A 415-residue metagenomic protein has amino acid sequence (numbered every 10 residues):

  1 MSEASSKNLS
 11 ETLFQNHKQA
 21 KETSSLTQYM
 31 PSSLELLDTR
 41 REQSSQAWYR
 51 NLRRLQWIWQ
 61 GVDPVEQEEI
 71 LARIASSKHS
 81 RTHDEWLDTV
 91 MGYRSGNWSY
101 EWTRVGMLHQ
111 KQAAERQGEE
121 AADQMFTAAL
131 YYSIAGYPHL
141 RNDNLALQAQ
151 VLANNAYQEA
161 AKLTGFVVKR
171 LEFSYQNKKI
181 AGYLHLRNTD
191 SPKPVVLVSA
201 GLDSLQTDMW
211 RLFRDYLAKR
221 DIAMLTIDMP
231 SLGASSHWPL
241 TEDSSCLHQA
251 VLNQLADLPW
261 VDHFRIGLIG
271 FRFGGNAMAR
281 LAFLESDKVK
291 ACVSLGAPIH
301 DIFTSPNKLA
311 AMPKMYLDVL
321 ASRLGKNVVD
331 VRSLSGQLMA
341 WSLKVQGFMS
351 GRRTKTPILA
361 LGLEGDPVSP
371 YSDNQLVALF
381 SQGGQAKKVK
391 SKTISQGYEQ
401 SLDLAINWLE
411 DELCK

Functional and structural regions predicted by a protein language model:
N8-L26, K392-K415: Catalytic active-site module of serine/aspartate enzymes centered on a nucleophile-bearing elbow/loop
Y100-W102, D143-T189: N-terminal cap/lid segment of alpha/beta-hydrolase-fold proteins
P192-L202: Short beta-strand element of the alpha/beta-hydrolase
L217-A234: Conserved alpha/beta-hydrolase
W238-V261: Alpha/beta-hydrolase active-site loop
P259-F273: Alpha/beta-hydrolase fold nucleophile elbow
L281-G336: Hydrolase active-site cap/lid region
E285, V329-E412: Serine-hydrolase catalytic core
